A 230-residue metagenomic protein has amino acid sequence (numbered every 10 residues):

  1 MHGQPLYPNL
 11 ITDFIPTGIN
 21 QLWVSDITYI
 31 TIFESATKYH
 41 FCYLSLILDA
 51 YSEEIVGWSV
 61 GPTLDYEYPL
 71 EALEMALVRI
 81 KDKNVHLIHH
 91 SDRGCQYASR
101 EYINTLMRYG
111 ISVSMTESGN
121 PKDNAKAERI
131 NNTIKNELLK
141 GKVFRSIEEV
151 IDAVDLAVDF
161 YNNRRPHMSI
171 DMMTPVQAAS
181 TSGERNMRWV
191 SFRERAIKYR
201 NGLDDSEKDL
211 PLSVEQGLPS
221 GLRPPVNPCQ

Functional and structural regions predicted by a protein language model:
M1-I19, N120, V176-G183: Basic, flexible linker segments flanking DNA-binding modules in nucleic acid-interacting mobile-element proteins
T12-V56, P62: An active-site-proximal beta-strand-loop segment
H40, W58-D82, A98: Active-site beta-loop-alpha junctions of metal-dependent nucleic acid enzymes, especially the RNase H-like/DDE
S52-W58, V113-T116, K140: Short small-residue beta-strand/loop micro-motif enriched in glycine and branched aliphatics
K83-S99, E117-P121, D171-V176: Acidic/histidine-rich, metal-coordinating catalytic segments
H89-R93, M107-K126, K142-I147: RNase H-like polynucleotidyl transferase catalytic core
M107-I111, T133-Q230: C-terminal domain-tail junction helix/linker
